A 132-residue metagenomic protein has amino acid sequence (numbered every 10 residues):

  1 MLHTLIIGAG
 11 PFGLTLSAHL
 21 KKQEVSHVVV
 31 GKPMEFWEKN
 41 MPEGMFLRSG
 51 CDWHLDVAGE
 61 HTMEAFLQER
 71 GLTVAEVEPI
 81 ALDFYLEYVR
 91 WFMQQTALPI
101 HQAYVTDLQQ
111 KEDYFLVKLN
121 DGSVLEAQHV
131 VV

Functional and structural regions predicted by a protein language model:
L2, E24, T96, A127-Q128: Short, well-ordered alpha-helix to beta-strand connector turns
L2-V29: N-terminal Rossmann-like FAD-binding beta1-loop-alpha1 element of flavoenzymes
L5-I7, V105, V124-V132: Short hydrophobic core segments
Q23, P99-A103, V132: Long, mid-chain structured domain cores
V30-D83: Glycine-rich active-site loop/strand segments that organize a redox cofactor
L82-I100, L125: Helical element adjacent to the flavin cofactor pocket in flavoenzyme catalytic cores
H101-F115: A conserved short coil-to-beta-strand element within the FAD-binding core of flavoproteins
N120-G122: Glycine-centered tight beta-turn/hairpin loop motif at sheet-sheet or coil-to-beta transitions
